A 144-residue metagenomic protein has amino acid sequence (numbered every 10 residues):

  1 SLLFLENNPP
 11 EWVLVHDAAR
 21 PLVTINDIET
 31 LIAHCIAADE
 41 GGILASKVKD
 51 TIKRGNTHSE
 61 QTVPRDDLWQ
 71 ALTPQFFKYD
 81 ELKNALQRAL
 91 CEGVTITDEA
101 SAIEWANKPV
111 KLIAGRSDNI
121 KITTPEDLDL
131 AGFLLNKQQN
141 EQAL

Functional and structural regions predicted by a protein language model:
S1, H16-D17, K47, K78 (+1 more regions): Residue-level signal for inorganic ion chemistry
S1-W12: Active-site nucleotide-sugar/metal-binding loop of Leloir-type enzymes
E6-N7, A33-I36, N136: Residue-level signal for alpha-helix termini/capping positions
V13-H16, K111-A114: Short beta-strands and strand-loop turn motifs
R20-L22, D50-K53, N119-K121, D129: Short, active-site-adjacent cap segments at secondary-structure transitions
L22-I113, L144: Conserved core of the sugar-phosphate nucleotidyltransferase
N119-L144: Hydrophobic helical membrane-anchoring modules
